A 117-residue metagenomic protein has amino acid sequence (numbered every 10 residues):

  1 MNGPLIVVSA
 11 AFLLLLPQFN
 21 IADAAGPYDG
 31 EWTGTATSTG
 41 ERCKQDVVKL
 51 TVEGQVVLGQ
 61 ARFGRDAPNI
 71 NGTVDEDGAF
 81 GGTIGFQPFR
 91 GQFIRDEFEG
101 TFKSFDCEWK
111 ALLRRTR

Functional and structural regions predicted by a protein language model:
M1-V8: Bacterial N-terminal signal peptides that target proteins for export
N2, N20, N69-N71: Detector for Asparagine
V8-L14: Gram-negative bacterial Sec-dependent N-terminal signal peptides
L14-I21: C-terminal segment of classical bacterial N-terminal signal peptides
A24-R117: Central antiparallel beta-sheet cores of small beta-barrel/beta-sandwich binding domains
